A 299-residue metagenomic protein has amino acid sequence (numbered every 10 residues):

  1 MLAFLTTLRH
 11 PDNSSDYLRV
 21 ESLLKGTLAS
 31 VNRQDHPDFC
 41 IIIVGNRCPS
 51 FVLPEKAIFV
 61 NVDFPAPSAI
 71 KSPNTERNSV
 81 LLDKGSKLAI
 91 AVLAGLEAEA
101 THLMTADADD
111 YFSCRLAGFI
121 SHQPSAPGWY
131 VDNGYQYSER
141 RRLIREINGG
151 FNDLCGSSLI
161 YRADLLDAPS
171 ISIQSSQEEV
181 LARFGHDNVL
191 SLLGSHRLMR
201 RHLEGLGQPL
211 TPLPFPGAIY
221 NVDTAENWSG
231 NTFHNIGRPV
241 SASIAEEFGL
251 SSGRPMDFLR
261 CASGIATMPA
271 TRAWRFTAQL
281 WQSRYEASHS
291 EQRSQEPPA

Functional and structural regions predicted by a protein language model:
M1-A3, C40: Cell-envelope/extracellular polymer assembly enzymes that use nucleotide-activated donors
P11-S22, N74-V80, A182-L190: Short, flexible/disordered intra-domain loops and linkers
E21-D38: Short, acidic, metal-binding catalytic loop of nucleotide-sugar glycosyltransferases
G45-N46: Acidic ATP/Mg2+-coordinating residue in the GHKL
S50-A100: Active-site-proximal specificity loops/subdomain of glycosyltransferases
A100-Y111: Short beta-strand-to-loop acidic/aromatic patch adjacent to the donor-nucleotide binding site
A117-F184: Conserved catalytic core of nucleotide-sugar-dependent glycosyltransferases
S175-A299: C-terminal catalytic/acceptor-binding lobe
